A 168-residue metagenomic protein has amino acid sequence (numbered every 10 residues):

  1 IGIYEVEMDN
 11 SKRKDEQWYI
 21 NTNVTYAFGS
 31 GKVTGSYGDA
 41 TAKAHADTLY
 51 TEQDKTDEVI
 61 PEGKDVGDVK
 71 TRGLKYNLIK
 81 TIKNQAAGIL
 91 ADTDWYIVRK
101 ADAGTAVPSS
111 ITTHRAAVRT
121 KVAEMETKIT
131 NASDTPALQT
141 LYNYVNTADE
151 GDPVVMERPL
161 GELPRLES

Functional and structural regions predicted by a protein language model:
I1-S168: A preference for well-ordered globular domain cores that mediate specific macromolecular interactions or catalysis
